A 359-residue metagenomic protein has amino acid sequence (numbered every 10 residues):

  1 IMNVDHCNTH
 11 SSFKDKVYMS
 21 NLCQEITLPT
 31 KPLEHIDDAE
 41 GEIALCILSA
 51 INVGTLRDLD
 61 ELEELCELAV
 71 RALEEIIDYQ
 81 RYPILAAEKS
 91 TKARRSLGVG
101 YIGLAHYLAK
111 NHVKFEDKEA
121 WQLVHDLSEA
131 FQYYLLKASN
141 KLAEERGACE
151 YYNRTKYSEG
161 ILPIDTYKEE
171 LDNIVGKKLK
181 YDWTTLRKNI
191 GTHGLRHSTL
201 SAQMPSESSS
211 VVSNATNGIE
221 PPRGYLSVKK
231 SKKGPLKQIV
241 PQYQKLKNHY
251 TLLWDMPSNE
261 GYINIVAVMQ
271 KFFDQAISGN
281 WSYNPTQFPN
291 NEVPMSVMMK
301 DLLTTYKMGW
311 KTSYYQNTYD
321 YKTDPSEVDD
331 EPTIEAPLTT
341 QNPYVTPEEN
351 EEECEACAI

Functional and structural regions predicted by a protein language model:
I1-T91, S96, Y101-N111, A215-G218 (+1 more regions): Function-dense linear segments that define catalytic or interfacial modules in macromolecule-processing proteins
C23-Q24, T30, L73, I77-D78 (+3 more regions): Catalytic alpha/beta core of large soluble enzyme barrels
L48, L104, E207, T305 (+1 more regions): Hydrophobic, well-ordered secondary-structure elements that form the walls of internal hydrophobic environments
C66-E88, K114-S206, S278: Internal maturation/activation junctions in enzymes
P83-R94, Y107-N111, T185-L186, L195-R196 (+3 more regions): Active-site-adjacent structural elements in folded domains
E88-A93, W121-E129, W254, W281-E292: Conserved short loop/turn motifs at secondary-structure junctions
G100-G103, L135-S139, M298-D301: Extended, hydrophobic alpha-helical segments in both membrane/secreted and soluble proteins
S326-I359: Acidic, low-complexity intrinsically disordered tails
